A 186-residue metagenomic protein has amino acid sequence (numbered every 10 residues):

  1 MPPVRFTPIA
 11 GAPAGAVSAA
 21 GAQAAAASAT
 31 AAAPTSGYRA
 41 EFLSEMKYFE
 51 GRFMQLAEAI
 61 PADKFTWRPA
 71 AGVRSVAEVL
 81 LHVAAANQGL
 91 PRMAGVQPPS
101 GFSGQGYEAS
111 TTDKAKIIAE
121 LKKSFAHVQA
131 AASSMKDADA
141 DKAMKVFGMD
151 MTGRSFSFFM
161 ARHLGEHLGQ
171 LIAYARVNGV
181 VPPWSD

Functional and structural regions predicted by a protein language model:
M1, T7-G21: N-terminal export signals
P8-A10, M46, Q129: Prokaryotic Sec-type signal peptides and long signal-anchor helices with extended Leu/Ile/Val-rich h-regions
Q23-E41, A86-M149, V177-D186: Short, helix-capping/interhelical loops that line the mouth of catalytic, cofactor-, or ligand-binding pockets
L43-M54, K64-Q105, K145-D186: Short, contiguous alpha-helical
